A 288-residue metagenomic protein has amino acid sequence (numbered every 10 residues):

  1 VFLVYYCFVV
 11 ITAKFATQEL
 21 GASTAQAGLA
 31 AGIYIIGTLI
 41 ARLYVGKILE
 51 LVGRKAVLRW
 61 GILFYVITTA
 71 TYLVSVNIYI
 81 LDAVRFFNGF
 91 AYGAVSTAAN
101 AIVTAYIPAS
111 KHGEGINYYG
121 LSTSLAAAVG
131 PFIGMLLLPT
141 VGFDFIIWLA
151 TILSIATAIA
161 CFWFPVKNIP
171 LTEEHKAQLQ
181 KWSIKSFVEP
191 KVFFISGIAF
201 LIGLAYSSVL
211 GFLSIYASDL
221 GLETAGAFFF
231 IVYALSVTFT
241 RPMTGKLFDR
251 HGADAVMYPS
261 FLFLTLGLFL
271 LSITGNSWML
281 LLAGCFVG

Functional and structural regions predicted by a protein language model:
V1-L20, A25-G28, Y206-Y216: Helix-loop boundary and gating motifs at the non-cytosolic
G21, G53, V74-I80, G252 (+1 more regions): Helix-breaking motifs and short loop linkers at transmembrane-helix boundaries and internal kinks in secondary membrane
I35-L43, A127-A128, A234-P242: Residue-level signature of mid-helix packing/kink "hotspots" within the transmembrane helices of 12-pass Major
I40-L73: Conserved MFS/SLC helix-loop-helix module at the cytosolic interface between two early adjacent transmembrane helices
Y79-F87, G267, W278-F286: Paired small-residue
F86-S122: Cytoplasmic helix-loop-helix junction between adjacent transmembrane helices in 12-TM secondary transporters
I152-T172: C-terminal membrane-cytosol helix-exit motif in multi-pass small-molecule transporters
V166-S196: Juxtamembrane intracellular "pre-TM" segments in multi-pass secondary transporters
